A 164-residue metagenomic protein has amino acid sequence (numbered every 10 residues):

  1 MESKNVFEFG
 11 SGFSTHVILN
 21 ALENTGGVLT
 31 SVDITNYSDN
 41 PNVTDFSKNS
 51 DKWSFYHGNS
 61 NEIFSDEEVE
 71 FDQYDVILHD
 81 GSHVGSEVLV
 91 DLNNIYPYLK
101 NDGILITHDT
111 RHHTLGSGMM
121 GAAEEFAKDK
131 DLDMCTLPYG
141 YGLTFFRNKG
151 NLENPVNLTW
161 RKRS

Functional and structural regions predicted by a protein language model:
M1-S164: S-adenosylmethionine/decaboxylated-SAM
